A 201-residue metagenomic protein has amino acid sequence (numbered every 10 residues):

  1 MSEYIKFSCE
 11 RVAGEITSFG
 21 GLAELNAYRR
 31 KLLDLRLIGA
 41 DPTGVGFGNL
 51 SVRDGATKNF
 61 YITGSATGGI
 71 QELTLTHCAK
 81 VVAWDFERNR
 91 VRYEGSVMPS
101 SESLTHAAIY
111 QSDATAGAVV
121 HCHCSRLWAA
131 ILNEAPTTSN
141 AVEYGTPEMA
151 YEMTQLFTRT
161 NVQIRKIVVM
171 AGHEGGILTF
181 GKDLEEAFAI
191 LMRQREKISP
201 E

Functional and structural regions predicted by a protein language model:
M1-E201: Glycine-rich flexible loops
